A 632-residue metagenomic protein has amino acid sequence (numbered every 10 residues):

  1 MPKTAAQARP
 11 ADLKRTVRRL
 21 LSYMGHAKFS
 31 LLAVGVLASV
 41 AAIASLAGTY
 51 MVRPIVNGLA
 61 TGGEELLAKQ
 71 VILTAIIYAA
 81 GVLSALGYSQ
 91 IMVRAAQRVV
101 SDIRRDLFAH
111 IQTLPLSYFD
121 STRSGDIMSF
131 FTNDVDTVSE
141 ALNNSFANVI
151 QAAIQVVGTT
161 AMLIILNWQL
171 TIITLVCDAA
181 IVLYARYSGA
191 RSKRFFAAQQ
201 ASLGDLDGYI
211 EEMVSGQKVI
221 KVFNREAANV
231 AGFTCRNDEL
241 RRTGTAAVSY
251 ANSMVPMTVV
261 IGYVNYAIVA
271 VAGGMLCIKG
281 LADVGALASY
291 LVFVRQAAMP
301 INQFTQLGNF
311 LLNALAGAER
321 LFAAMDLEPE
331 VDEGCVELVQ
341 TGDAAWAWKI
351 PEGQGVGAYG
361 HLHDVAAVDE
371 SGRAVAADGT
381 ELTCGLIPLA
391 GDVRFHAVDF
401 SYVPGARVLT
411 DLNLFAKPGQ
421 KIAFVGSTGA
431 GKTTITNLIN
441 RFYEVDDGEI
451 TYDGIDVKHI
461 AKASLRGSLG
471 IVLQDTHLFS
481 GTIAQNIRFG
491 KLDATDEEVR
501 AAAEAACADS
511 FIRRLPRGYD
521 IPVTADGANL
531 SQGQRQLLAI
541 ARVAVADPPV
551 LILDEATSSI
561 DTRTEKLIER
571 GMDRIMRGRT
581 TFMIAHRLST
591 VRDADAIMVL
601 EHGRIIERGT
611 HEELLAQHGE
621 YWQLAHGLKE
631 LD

Functional and structural regions predicted by a protein language model:
T16, M24, Y88, M92-A96 (+4 more regions): Juxtamembrane loop-to-helix connectors within ABC transporter transmembrane domains
G25, V36, A47, L66 (+7 more regions): Hydrophobic alpha-helical transmembrane segments of ABC transporter permease domains
L31-G87, I91, I164-Q169, V271 (+1 more regions): Transmembrane helix-loop-helix hairpins at lipid-water interfaces of multipass membrane proteins, especially the type-1
A47, I77-A96, N143, A147-I154 (+5 more regions): Alpha-helical transmembrane segments of multi-pass membrane proteins
T61-K69, M162-V176, A246, Y250-R320 (+2 more regions): Helix-loop-helix
L107, I111, I220, L321 (+1 more regions): Helix-loop junctions and hydrophobic alpha-helical segments within the transmembrane domains of large membrane
L116-S117, V135-L142, F146, I150 (+8 more regions): An intracellular "coupling" helix at the cytosolic face of ABC transporter transmembrane type-1 domains
T341-D632: ABC-type nucleotide-binding domain
